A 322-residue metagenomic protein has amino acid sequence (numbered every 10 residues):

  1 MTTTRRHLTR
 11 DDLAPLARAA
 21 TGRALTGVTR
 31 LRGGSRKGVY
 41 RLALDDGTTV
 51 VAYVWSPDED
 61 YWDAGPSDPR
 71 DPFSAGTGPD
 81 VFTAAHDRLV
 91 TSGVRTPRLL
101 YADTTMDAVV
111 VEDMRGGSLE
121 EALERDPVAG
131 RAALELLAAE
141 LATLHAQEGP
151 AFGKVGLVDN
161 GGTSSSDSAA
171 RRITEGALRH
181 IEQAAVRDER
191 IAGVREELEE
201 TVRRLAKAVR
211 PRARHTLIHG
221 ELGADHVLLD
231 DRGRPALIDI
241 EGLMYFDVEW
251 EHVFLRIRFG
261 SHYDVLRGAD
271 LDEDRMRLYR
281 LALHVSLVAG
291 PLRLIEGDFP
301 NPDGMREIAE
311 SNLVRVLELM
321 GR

Functional and structural regions predicted by a protein language model:
M1-D11, R322: Actinobacteria-biased recognition of intrinsically disordered, low-complexity terminal regions
L8-A24, P127-E135, A142-I218, G268 (+1 more regions): An alpha-helical support segment within catalytic cores of ATP-dependent transferases
R23-V28, R98: A short coil-to-beta-strand element that immediately follows conserved catalytic motifs
R32, R36, Y40-S164: ATP-binding pocket architecture of kinase catalytic cores
Y61, H215-I218, G223-R280: Active-site Asp-x-Gly
G93, H145-F152, V209, L292-E296 (+1 more regions): A general structural signal marking secondary-structure boundaries and capping sites
Q183, G193, A289-R322: ATP/Mg2+ or Mg2+-diphosphate-binding catalytic cores that bind nucleotide phosphates or diphosphates via glycine-rich
L278-A289: Hydrophobic alpha-helical segments that form the core of small-molecule binding pockets and/or dimer interfaces
